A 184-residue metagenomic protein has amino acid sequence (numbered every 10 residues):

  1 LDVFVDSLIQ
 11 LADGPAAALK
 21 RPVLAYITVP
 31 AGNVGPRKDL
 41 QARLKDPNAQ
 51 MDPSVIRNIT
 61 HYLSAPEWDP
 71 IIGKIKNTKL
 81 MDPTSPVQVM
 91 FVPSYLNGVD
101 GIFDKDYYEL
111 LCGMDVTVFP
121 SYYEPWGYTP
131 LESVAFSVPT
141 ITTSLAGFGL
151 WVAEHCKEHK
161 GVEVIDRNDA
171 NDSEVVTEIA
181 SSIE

Functional and structural regions predicted by a protein language model:
L1-Y108, R167: Conserved catalytic-core segment of nucleotide-activated headgroup transferases in glycan assembly
L19-K20, L111-C112, V134, K157: A structural signal for short secondary-structure junctions
Y108-P125: Acidic donor-binding loop of glycosyltransferase active sites
P120-E184: Catalytic binding pocket for nucleotide-activated donors in carbohydrate/polymer assembly enzymes
